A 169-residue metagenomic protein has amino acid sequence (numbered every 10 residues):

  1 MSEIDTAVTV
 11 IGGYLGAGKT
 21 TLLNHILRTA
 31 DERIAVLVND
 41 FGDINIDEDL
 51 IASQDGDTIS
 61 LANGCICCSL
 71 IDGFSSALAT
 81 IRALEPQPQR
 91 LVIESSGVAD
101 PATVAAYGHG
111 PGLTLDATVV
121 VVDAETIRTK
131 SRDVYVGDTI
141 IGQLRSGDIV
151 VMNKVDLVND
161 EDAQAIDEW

Functional and structural regions predicted by a protein language model:
S2-G12, A17-I140: Nucleotide-state-sensitive switch-loop elements of NTP-binding domains
E85, I166-W169: Short secondary-structure transition/capping segments
V122-E125, G147-D167: G-domain G4 guanine-recognition motif of GTPases
T139-D148: Membrane-proximal helix-turn-helix segments that form the acceptor-binding/catalytic region of lipid-linked
